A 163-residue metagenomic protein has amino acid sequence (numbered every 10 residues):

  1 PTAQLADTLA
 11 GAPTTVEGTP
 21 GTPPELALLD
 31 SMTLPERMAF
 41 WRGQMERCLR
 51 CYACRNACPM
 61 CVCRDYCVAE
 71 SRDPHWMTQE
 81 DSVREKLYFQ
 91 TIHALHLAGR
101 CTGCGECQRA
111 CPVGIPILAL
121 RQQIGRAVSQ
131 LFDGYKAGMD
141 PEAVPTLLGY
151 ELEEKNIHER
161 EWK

Functional and structural regions predicted by a protein language model:
P1-T19: Long, compositionally biased charged/polar accessory segments in the mid-to-C-terminal portions of proteins
G21-E46, M60-K163: Ferredoxin-type iron-sulfur electron-transfer modules in oxidoreductases and energy-metabolism complexes
N56: Phosphate-binding active sites in nucleotide-utilizing proteins
